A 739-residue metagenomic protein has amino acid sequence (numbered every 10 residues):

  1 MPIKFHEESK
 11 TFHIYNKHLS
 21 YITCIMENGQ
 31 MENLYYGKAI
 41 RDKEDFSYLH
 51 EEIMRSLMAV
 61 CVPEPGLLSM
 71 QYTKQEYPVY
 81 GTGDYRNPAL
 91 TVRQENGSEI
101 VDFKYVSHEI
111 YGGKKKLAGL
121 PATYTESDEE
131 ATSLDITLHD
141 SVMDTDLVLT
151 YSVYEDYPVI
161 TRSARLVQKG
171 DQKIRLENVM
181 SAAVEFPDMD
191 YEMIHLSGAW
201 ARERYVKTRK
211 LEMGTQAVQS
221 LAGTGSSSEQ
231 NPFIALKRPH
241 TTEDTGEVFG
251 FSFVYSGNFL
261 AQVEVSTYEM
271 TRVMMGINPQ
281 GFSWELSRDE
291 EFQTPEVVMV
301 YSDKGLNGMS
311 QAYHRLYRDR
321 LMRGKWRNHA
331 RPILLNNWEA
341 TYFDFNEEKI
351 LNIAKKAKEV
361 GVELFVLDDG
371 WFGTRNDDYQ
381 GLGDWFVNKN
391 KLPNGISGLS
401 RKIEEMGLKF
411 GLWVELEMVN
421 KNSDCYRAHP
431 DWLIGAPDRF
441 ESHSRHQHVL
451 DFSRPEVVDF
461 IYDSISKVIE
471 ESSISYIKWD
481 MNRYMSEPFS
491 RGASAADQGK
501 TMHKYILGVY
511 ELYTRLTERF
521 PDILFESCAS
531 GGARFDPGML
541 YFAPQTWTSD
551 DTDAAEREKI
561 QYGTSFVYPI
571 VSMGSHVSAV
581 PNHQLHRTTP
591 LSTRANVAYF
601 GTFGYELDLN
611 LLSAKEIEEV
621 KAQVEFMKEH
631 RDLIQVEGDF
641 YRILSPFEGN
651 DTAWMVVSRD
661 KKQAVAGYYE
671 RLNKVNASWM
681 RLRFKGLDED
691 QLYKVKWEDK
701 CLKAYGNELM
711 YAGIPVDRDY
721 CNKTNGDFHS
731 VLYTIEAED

Functional and structural regions predicted by a protein language model:
F5, S9-H13, K17, M31-E264 (+2 more regions): Polysaccharide-binding surfaces and accessory modules of carbohydrate-active proteins
H18, A164, D289, L335 (+7 more regions): Conserved, mostly hydrophobic/aromatic
Q71-Y72, E76, G81-L117, T245-N258 (+5 more regions): Glycine-rich, aromatic-flanked loop segments that form ligand/cofactor-binding clefts across common enzyme folds
S98-Y105, W284-D303, F728-I735: Short Pro-Gly-centered flexible turn/kink motifs
I234, E243, P646-E689: Carbohydrate-binding surface patches
W326-F460, Y476, S486: Aromatic-lined carbohydrate-binding/catalytic grooves of carbohydrate-active enzymes
P393-G395, R427-H429, L433-T588, T602 (+2 more regions): Active-site neighborhood of glycoside hydrolase catalytic domains
L672-D739: C-terminal beta-sandwich/jelly-roll accessory domains of carbohydrate-active enzymes
